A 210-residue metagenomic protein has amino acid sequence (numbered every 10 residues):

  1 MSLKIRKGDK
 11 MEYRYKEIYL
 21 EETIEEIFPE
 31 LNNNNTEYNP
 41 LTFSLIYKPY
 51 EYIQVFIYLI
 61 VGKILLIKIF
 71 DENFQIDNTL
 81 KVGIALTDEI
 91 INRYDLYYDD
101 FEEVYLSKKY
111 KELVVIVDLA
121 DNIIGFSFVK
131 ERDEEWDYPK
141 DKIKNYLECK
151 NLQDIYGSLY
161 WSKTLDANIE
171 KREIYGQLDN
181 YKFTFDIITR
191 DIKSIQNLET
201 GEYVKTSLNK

Functional and structural regions predicted by a protein language model:
M1-K10: Short, Lys/Arg-enriched N-terminal segments with co-localized hydrophobic residues within the first ~10-30 amino acids
E12-E17, N73-T79: Short, recurring structural edge motifs at helix starts
E22, E26-K63, K81-I188: A cross-family detector of function-defining hotspots
F70-D71, D133: Glyoxalase I/VOC metalloenzyme domain signal
Q75-V82, D191-K210: A short, surface-exposed interaction/processing loop segment used at functional sites
